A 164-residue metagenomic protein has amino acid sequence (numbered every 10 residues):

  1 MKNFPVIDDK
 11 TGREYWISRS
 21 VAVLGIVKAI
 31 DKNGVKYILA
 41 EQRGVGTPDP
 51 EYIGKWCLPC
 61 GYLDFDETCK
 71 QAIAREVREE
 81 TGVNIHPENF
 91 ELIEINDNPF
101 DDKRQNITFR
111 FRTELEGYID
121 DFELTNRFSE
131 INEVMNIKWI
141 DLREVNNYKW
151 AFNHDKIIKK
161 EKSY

Functional and structural regions predicted by a protein language model:
M1-I26, I30-K32: Acidic, metal-coordinating catalytic segment for phosphate/diphosphate chemistry, firing primarily on the Nudix
S18-A22, I53-L58, P87, R104-T108: Short connector loops at helix/strand junctions that flank enzyme active sites, especially segments positioning acidic
L24, Y37, N136: Conserved beta-strand and immediately adjacent loop positions that scaffold enzyme active sites
V27-A29, Q42, L115: Residue-level signal for short segments within beta-strands and strand-turn junctions of well-structured beta-sheet
I30-K32, V45, D97: Short, glycine/serine-rich, charged loops/turns that create anion-binding and catalytic segments at active sites
V35-E79: Conserved Nudix-box catalytic region and its N-terminal flanking loop in Nudix hydrolases and closely related
G61-E88, E94-N153: Unchanged
D155-Y164: Charged phosphate-binding loop/patch that engages nucleotide di/tri-phosphates or the phosphate backbone of nucleic
